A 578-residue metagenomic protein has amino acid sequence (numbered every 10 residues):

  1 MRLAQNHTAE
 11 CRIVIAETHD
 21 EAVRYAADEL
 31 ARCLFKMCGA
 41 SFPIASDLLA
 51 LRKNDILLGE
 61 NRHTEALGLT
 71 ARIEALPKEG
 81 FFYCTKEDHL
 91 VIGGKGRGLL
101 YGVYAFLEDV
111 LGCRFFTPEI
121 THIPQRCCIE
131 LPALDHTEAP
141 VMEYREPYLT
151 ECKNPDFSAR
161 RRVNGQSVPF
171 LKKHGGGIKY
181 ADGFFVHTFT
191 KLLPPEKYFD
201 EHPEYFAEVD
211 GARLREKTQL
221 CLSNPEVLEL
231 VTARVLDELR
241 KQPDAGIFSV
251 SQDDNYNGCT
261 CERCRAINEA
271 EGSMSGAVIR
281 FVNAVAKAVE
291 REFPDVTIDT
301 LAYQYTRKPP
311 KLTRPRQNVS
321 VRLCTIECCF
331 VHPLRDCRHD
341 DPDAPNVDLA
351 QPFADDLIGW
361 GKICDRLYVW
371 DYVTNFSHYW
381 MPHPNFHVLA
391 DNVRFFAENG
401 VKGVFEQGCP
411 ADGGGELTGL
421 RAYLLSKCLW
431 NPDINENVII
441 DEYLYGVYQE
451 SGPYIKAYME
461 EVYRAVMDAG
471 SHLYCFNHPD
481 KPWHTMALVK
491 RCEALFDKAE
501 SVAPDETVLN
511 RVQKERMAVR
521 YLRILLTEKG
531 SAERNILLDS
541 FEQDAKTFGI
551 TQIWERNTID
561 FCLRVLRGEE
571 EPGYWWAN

Functional and structural regions predicted by a protein language model:
M1-E10: Disordered inhibitory propeptide/activation segment of secreted metzincin zinc metalloprotease zymogens, centered on
A9-E10, T18-E29, C33-M37, T70-I247 (+5 more regions): Feature activates predominantly on carbohydrate-active enzymes
P43-I73: Short, well-ordered secondary-structure micro-motifs within conserved domains or adaptor modules
Q219-E229, D237, D341-P453, A457: Structured mid-domain segments that build the active-site/substrate or prosthetic-cofactor binding neighborhood
N257-E262, C329-P333, E416: Short acidic/His/Gly/Ser-rich catalytic and metal-binding motifs that mark active-site loops of diverse hydrolases
N268-V285, P315-R335, F396, L424-I434: Acidic, His- and aromatic-enriched active-site or binding-groove loops in soluble protein domains that engage sugars
D299-F330, W380-V388, G413-A422: Substrate-binding cleft/loops of secretory-pathway carbohydrate-active enzymes
K427-N578: Catalytic domains of carbohydrate-active enzymes that cleave complex glycans
